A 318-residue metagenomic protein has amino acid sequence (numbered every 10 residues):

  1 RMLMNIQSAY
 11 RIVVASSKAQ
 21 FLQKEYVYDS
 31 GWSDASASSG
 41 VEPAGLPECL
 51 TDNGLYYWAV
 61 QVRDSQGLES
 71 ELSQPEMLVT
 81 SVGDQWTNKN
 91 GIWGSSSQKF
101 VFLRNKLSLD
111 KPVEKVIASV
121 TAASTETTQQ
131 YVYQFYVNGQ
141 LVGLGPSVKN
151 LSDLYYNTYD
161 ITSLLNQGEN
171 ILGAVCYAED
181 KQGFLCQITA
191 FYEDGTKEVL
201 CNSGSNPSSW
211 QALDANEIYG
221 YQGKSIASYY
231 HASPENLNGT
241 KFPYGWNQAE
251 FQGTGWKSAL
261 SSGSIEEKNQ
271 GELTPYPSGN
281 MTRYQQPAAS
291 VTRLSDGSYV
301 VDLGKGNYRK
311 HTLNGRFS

Functional and structural regions predicted by a protein language model:
M2-L55, S65-E71, N90: Recognizes extended acidic, P/S/T-rich segments that occur within or adjacent to Ig-like beta-sandwich modules
V13-S17, R63, S81, T121 (+4 more regions): Predominantly extracellular/luminal cell-surface or secreted proteins
G45-C49, Q134-Q187: Beta-strand-rich ligand-recognition modules
Q61-S65, V175-Y177: Beta-strand-rich extracellular modules
V82-S95, V175-P287: An acidic-aromatic loop/edge-strand motif
S97-D110, L154-I161, L294-T312: Short beta-strands within extracellular/lumenal beta-sheet-rich domains
L107-D110, E114-F135, L172-V175, W256 (+1 more regions): Aromatic-lined ligand-binding clefts that engage carbohydrates, nucleic acids, or primary amines
